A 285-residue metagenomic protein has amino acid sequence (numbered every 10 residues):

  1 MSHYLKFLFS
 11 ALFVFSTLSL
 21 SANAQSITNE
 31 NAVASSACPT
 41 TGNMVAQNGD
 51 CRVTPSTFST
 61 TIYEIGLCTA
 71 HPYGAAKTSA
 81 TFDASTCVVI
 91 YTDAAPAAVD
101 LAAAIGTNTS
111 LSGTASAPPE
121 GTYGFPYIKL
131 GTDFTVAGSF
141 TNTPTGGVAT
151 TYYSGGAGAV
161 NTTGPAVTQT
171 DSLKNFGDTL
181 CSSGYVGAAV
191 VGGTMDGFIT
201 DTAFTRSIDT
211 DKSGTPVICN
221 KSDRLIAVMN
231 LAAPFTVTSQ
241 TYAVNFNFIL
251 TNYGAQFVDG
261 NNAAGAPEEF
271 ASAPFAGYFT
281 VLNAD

Functional and structural regions predicted by a protein language model:
M1-F9, L20: Bacterial N-terminal signal peptides that target proteins for export
L18-A24: Sec/Tat signal peptide C-region and signal peptidase I cleavage site
Q25-D285: A short, solvent-exposed, low-complexity linear motif enriched for acidic/polar residues with Pro/Gly/Ser/Thr
